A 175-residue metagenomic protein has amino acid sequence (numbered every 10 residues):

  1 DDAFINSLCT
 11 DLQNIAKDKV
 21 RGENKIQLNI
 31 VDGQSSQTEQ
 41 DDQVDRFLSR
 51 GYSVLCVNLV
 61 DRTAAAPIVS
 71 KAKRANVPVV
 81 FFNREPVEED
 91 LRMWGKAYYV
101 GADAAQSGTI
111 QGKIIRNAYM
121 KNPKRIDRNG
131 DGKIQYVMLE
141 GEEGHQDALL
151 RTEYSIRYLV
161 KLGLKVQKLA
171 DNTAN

Functional and structural regions predicted by a protein language model:
D1-N175: A residue-level marker of the well-folded mature domains of exported/periplasmic proteins
